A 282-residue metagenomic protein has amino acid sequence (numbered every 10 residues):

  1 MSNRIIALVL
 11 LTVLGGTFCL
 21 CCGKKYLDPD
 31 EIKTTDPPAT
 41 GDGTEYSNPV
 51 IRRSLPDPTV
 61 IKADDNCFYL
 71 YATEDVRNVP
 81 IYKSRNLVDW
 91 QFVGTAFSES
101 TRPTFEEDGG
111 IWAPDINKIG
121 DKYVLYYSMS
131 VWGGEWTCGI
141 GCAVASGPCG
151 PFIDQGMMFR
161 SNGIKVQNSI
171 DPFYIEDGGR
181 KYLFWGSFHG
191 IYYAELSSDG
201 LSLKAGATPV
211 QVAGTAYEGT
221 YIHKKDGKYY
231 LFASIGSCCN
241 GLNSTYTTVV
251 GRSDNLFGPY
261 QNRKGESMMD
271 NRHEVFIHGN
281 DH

Functional and structural regions predicted by a protein language model:
M1-L8: Bacterial N-terminal signal peptides that target proteins for export
V9-T17: Bacterial N-terminal signal peptides
C22-H282: Carbohydrate-active catalytic/glycan-binding domains of CAZyme proteins, especially the secreted or lumenal ectodomains
